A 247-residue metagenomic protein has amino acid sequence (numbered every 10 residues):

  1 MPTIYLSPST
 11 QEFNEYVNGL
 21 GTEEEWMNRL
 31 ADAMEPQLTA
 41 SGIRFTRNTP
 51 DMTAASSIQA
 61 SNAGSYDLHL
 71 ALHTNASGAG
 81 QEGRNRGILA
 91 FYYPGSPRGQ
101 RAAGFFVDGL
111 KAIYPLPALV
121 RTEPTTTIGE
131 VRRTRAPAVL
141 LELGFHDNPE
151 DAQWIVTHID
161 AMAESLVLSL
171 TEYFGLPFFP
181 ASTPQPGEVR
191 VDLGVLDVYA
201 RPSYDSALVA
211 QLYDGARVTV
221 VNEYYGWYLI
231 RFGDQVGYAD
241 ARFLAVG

Functional and structural regions predicted by a protein language model:
P2-I88, Y93-P97: Catalytic-core regions of hydrolytic enzymes
I4-Y16, G21, Q59, G64 (+2 more regions): Active-site-adjacent mobile loop/cap segments within catalytic or ligand-binding domains
R29-T39, P97-P115, A152-P180: Long, well-ordered alpha-helical scaffolding segments within enzyme catalytic domains, especially pronounced
R47-N48, V120-T122: A structural preference for short, hydrophobic beta-strand core positions in alpha/beta folds
F179-D197, A210-D214, N222-Y224, F243-G247: SH3-family beta-barrel domains
P202-A207: Short alpha-helix capping/helix-loop boundary micro-motifs
G215, Y228-F232: SH3/SH3-like beta-barrel fold
F232-G247: Boundary regions of SH3-family modules and the immediately adjacent low-complexity/disordered segments in eukaryotic
